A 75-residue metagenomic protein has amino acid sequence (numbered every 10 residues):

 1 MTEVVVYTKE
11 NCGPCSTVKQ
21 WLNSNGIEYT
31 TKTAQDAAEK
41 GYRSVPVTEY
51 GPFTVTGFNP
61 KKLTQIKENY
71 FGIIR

Functional and structural regions predicted by a protein language model:
M1-I27: Local sequence-structure signature of Cys/Sec-based thiol-disulfide redox active-site neighborhoods
V6, Y29, P52-T54: A detector of low-complexity, intrinsically disordered, Ser/Thr/Gly/Pro/Ala-rich segments
S16-Q20, R43, F58-K61: Generic recognition of short, well-ordered alpha-helical segments
E28-D36: A short beta-strand-loop structural module common to alpha/beta enzyme folds
D36-A37, P52: Positions that flank functional sites
A37-G41, T64-K67: Short amphipathic alpha-helix with an adjacent loop that forms part of the alpha/beta core around
K40-E49: Structural micro-motif
E49-R75: Non-catalytic, surface beta->alpha helical segment in thiol-disulfide oxidoreductase systems
